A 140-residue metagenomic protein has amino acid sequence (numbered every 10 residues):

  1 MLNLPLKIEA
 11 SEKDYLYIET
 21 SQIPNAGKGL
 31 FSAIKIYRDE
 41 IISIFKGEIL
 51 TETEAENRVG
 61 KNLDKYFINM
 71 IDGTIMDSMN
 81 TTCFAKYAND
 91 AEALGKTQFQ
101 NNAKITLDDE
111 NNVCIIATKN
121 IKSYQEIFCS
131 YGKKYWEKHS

Functional and structural regions predicted by a protein language model:
L2-I23, N62-E137: Catalytic core of the SET domain in histone-lysine N-methyltransferases, recognizing conserved active-site
S21-F31: Short aromatic-glycine motifs in intrinsically disordered, low-complexity regions
I36-D39, Y124: Tight coil/turn sites that cap or link beta-strands
I49-E56, K134-S140: Short, Lys/Arg- and Gly-enriched loop/turn segments at beta-strand edges
A55-R58, F99: Metal-cofactor-dependent catalytic cores
